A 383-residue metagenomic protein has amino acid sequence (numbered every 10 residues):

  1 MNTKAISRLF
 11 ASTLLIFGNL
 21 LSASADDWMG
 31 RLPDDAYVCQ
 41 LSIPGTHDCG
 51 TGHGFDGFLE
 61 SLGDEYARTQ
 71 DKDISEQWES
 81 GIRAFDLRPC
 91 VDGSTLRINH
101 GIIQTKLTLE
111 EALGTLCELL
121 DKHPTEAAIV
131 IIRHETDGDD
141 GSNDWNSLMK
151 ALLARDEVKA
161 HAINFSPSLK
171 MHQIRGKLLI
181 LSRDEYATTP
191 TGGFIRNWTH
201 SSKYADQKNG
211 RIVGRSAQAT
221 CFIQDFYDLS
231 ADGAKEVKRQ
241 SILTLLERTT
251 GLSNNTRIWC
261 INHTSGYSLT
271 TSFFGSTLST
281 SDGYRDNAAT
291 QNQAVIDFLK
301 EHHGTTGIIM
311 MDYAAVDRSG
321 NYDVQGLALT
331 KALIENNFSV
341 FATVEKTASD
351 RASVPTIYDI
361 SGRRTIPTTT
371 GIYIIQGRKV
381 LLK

Functional and structural regions predicted by a protein language model:
M1-T13: Bacterial N-terminal signal peptides that target proteins for export
I16-A23: C-terminal segment of classical bacterial N-terminal signal peptides
S24-S80, S94-K122, A127, Y267-V340: Long, acidic (Asp/Glu-rich), low-complexity accessory segments flanking structured domains
C39-L41, F85-L87, A128-I132, I180-S182 (+2 more regions): Hydrophobic faces of well-ordered beta-strands that scaffold small-molecule active sites in alpha/beta enzyme cores
T46-C49, A84, P89-G93, H134-D139 (+3 more regions): Solvent-exposed loop/turn segments at secondary-structure junctions within structured extracellular/periplasmic domains
S80-R83, H123-I129, V158, I174-L178 (+2 more regions): Loop/turn elements at helix/coil->beta-strand transitions in domains of secreted/extracellular proteins
L181-R183, A187-F341: C-terminal active-site rim and adjoining tail of enzyme catalytic domains
A342-K383: C-terminal outer-membrane/trafficking sorting elements
